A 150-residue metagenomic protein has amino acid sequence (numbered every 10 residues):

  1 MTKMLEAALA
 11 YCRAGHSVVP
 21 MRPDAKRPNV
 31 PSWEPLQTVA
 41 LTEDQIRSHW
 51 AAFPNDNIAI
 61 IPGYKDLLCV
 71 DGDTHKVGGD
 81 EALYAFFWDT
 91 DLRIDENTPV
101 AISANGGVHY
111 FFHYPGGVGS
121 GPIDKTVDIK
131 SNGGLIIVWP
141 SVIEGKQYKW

Functional and structural regions predicted by a protein language model:
M1-G106, P115: Signature for HUH/AEP ssDNA processing cores
I61-Y84, W88, F112-W150: DNA replication initiation modules
H109: Histidine-centered active-site/metal-ligand motif
